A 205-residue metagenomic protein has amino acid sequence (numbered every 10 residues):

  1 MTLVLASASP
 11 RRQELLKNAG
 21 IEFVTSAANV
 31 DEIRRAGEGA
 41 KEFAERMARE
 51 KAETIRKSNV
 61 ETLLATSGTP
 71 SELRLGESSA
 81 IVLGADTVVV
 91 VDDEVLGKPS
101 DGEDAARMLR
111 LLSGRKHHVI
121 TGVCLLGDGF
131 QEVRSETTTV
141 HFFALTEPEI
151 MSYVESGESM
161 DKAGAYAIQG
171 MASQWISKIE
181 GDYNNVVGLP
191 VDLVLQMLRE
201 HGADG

Functional and structural regions predicted by a protein language model:
M1-V4, K17-N18, K41-T66, R74-G205: Anionic-ligand binding patches
R11-E14: Short, glycine/polar-rich helix-capping loops at beta-to-alpha or helix-loop-helix junctions that flank or form
G20-G37, Q131-T137: Short glycine-rich, Thr/Ser-proximal phosphate-binding strand/loop in the N-terminal lobe of ATP-dependent enzymes
